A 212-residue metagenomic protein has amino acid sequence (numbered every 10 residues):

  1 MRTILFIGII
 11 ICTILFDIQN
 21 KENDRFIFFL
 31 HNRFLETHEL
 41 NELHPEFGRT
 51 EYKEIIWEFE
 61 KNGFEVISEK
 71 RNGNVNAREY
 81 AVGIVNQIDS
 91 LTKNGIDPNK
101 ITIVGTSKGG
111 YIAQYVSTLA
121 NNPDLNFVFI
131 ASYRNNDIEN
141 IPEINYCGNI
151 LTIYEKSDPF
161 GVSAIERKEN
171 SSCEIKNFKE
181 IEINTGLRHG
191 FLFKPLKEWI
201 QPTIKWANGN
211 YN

Functional and structural regions predicted by a protein language model:
M1-N23: Bacterial Sec-dependent N-terminal signal peptides
K21-E58: Short, surface-exposed "cap/lid" segments of acyl-processing enzymes
T50-I55, G73-P98: Alpha/beta-hydrolase active-site loop
I56-V75: Conserved alpha/beta-hydrolase
I103-A113: Gly/Ala-rich beta-loop-alpha elbow adjacent to hydrolase catalytic centers
I112-V116, I138: Hydrolases whose catalytic domains are alpha/beta-hydrolase-1, hotdog thioesterase, or metallo-beta-lactamase-like
N126-H189: The feature captures the conserved acid-bearing segment of alpha/beta-hydrolase catalytic domains
N177-N212: C-terminal catalytic histidine-bearing segment of alpha/beta-hydrolase fold enzymes
